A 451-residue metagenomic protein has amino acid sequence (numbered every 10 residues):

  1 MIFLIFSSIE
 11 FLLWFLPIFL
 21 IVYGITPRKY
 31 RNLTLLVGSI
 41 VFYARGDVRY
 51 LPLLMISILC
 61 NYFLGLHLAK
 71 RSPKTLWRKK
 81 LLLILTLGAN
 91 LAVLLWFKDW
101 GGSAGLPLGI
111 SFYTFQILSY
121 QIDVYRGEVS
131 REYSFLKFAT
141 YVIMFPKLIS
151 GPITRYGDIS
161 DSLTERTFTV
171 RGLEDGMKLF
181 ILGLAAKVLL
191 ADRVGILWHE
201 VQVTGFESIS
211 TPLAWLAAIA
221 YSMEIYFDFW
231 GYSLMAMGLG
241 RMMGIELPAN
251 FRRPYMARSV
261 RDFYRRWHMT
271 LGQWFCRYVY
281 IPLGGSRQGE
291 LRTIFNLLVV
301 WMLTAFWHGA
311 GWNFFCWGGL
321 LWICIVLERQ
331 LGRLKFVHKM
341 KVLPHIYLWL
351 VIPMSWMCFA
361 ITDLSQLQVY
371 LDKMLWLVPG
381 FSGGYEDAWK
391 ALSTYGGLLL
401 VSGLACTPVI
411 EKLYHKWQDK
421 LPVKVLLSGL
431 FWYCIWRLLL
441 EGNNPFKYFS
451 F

Functional and structural regions predicted by a protein language model:
I2-S450: Membrane-embedded transmembrane alpha-helical bundles that form the catalytic cores of multi-pass lipid-modifying
